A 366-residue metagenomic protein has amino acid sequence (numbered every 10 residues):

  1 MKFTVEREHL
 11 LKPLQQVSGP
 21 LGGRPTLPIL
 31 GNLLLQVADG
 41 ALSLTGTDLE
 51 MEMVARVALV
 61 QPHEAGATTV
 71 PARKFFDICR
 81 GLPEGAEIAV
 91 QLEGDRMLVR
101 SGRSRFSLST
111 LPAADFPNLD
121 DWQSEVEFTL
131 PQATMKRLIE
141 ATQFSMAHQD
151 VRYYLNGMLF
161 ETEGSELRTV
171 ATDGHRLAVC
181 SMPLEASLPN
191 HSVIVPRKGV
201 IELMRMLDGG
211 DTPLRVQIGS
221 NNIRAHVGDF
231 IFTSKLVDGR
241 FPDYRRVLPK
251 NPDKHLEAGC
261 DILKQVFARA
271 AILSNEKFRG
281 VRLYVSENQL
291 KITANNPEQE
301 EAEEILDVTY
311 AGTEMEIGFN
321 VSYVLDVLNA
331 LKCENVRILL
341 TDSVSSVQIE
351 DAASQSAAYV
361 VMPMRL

Functional and structural regions predicted by a protein language model:
M1-L366: Structural preference for solvent-exposed beta-strand-turn elements and adjacent flexible terminal/loop segments within
